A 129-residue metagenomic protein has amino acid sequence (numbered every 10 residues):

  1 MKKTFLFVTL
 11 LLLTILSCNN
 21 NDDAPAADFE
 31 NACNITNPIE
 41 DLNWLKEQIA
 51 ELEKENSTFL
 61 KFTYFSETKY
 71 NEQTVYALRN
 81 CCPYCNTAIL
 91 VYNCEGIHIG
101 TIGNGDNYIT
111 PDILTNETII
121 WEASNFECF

Functional and structural regions predicted by a protein language model:
M1-T4: Positively charged n-region of N-terminal signal peptides that target proteins for export
L6-L10: Sec-dependent N-terminal signal peptides
T14-S17: C-terminal motif of bacterial Sec signal peptides marking the signal peptidase cleavage site
N19-D22: Bacterial signal peptide processing site
D28-F59: Short, non-transmembrane alpha-helical segments in secretory-pathway proteins
E47-Y92: Mature extracytoplasmic domains of secretory-pathway proteins
G100-F129: C-terminal partner/receptor-binding element of secreted or periplasmic proteins
